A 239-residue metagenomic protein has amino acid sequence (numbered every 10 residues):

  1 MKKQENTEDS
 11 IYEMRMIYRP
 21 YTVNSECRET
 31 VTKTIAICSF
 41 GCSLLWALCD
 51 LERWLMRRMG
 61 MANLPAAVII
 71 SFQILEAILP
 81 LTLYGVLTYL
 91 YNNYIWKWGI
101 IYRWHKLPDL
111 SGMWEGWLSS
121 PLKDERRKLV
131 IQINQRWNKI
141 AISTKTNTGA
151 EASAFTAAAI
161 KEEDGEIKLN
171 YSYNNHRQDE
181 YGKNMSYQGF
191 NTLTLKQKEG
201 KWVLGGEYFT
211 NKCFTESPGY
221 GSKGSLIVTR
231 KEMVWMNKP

Functional and structural regions predicted by a protein language model:
K2-D109, I227-P239: Amphipathic/hydrophobic helical signal segments and adjacent flexible N-terminal regions that mediate secretion
W98-P239: Central antiparallel beta-sheet cores of small beta-barrel/beta-sandwich binding domains
